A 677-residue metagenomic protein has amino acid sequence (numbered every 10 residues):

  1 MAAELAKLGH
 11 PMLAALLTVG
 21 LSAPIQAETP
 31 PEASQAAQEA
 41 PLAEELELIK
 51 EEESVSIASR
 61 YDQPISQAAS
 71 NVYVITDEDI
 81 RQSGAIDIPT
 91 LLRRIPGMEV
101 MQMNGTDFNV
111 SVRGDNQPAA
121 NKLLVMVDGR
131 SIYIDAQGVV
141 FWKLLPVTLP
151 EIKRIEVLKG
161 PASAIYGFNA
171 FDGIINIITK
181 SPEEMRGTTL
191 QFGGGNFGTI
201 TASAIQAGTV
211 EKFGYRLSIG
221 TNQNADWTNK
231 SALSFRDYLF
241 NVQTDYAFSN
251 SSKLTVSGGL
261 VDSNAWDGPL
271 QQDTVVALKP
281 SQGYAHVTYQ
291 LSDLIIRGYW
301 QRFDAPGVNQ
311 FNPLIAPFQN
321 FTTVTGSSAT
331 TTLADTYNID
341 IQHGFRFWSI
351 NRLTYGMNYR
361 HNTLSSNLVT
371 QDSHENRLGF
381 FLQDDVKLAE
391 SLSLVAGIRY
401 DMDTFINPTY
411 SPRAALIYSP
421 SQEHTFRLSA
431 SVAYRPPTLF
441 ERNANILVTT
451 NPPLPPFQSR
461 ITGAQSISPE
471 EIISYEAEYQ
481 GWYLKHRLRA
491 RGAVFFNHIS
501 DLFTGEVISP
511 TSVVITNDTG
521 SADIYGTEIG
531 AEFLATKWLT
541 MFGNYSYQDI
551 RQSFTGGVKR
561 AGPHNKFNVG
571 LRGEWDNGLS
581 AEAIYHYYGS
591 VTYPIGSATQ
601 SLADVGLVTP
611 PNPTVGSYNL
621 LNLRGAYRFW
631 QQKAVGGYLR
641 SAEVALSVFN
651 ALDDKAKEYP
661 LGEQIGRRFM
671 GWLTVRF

Functional and structural regions predicted by a protein language model:
A2-L8, A15-A85, T90-I95, Y246-N250 (+2 more regions): N-terminal Sec signal peptide and the immediately downstream disordered periplasmic leader that contains the TonB box
E28, S34, S349, L353 (+5 more regions): Gram-negative outer-membrane beta-barrel transporters
I57, P64, P89-S131: Extracytoplasmic beta-strand/coil segments of soluble accessory domains associated with Gram-negative outer-membrane
I132-K159: Short acidic/polar hinge/loop motifs at secondary-structure boundaries that mediate gating or recognition
S163-A164, N176, E184-M185, G193 (+2 more regions): Periplasmic-side early beta-strands and strand-to-turn transitions of outer-membrane beta-barrels
A207, D245-A247, L428, R560-F677: Conserved C-terminal beta-signal and adjacent last beta-strands/turns of outer-membrane beta-barrel proteins
N224-S231, D237, S252-T336, N367-L368: Flexible loop and strand-edge segments within Gram-negative outer membrane beta-barrel domains
I295-N309, S419, R427, Q465-T519 (+3 more regions): Membrane-embedded beta-barrel scaffold of Gram-negative outer-membrane proteins
